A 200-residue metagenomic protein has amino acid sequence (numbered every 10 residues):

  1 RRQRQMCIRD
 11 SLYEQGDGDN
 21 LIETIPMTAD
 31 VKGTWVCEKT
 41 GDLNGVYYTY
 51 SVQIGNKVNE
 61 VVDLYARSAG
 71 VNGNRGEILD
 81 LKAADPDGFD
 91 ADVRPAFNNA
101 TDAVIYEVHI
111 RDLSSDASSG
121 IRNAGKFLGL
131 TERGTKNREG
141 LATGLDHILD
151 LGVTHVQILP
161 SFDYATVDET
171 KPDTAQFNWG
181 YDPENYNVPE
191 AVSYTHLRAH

Functional and structural regions predicted by a protein language model:
R2-D10, T195-H200: Conserved small/polar residues in nucleotide/adenosyl-binding loops
Y13-N20: Change "in extracellular beta-sheet-rich domains … of secreted and cell-surface proteins" to "in beta-sheet-rich domains
N20-T24, A29-E132: The feature marks proteins involved in alpha-glucan
Y106-V108, V156-I158, Y186: Conserved hydrophobic/aromatic pocket- or pore-lining residues that grip, position, or stack substrates in active sites
I110-S114, S161-Y164, N185, V192: Glycine-rich, acidic and aromatic/proline-enriched surface loops and short helix-turn segments that act as binding
S119-G134, D168-R198: Aromatic- and acidic-residue-enriched carbohydrate-binding clefts of CAZyme catalytic domains
T135-H147: Short, acidic/polar
L149-E169: Carboxylate/His-rich catalytic cores and anion/metal-binding grooves
